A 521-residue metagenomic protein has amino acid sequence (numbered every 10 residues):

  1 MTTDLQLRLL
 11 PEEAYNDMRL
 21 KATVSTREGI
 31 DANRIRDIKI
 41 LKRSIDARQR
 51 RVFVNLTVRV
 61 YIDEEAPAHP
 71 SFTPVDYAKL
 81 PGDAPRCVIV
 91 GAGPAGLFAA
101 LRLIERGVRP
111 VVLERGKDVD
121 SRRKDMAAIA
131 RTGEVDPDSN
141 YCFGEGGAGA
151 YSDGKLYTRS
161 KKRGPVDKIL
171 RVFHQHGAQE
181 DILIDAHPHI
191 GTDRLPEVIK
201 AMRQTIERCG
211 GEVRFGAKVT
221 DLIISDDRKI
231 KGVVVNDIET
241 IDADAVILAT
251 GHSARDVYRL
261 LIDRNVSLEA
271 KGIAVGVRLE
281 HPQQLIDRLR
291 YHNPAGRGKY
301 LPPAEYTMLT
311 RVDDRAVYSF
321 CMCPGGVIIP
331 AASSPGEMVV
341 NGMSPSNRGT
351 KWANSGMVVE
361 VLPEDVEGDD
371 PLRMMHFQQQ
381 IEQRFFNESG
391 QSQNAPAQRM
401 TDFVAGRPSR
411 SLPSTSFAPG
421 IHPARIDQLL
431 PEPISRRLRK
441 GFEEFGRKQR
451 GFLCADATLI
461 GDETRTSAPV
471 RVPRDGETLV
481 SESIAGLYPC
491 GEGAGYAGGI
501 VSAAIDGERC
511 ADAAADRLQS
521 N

Functional and structural regions predicted by a protein language model:
M1-V54, V58-Y151, K155-N521: Residues forming the flavin
